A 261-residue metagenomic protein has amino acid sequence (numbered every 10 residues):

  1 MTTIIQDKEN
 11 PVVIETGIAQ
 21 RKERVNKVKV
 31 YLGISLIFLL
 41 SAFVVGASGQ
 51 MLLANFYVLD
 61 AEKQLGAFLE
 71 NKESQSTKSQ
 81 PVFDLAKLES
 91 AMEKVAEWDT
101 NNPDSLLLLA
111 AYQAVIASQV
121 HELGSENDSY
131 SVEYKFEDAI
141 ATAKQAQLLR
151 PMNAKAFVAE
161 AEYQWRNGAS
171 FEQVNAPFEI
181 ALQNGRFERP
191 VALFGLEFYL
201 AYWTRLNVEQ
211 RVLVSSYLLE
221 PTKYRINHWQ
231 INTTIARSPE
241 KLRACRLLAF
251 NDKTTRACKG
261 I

Functional and structural regions predicted by a protein language model:
M1-N26: N-terminal Lys/Arg-rich, disordered targeting/topogenic segments
V30-M51: Hydrophobic membrane-insertion alpha-helices, especially the h-region of bacterial N-terminal signal peptides
L52-S76, E97-S125, R150-Y163, R189-A201 (+2 more regions): Amphipathic alpha-helical repeat scaffolds of TPR domains
F68-A91, S129-I140, F171: Helix-turn-helix repeat elements of alpha-solenoid scaffolds
K94-V95, Q145-A146, I180-A181, P221: Canonical positions in the second alpha-helix
M152, W165-V212: Extended amphipathic alpha-helical interaction segments
Y202-I261: Terminal, low-structured helical/coil segments at or just beyond the last alpha-helical repeat
